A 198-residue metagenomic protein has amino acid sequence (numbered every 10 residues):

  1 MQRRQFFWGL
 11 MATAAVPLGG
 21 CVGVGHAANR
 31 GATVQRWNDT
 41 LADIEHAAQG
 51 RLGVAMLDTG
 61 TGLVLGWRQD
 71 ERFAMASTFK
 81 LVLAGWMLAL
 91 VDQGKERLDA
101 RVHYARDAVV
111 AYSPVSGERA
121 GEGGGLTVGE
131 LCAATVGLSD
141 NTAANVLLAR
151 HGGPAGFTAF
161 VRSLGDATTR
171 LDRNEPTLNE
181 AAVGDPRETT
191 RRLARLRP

Functional and structural regions predicted by a protein language model:
M1-P17: N-terminal secretory signal peptides and thylakoid transit peptides that target proteins across membranes
G25-E71: Beta-lactamase-like hydrolase cores
Q49-R51, R68-D70, T78, R97-D99 (+1 more regions): Extracytoplasmic
G62, A74-V102: Active-site SXXK
D99-V115, H151-G152, L178: Acidic helix-start/capping segments at beta-turn-to-alpha-helix junctions
V109-V146, P154, T190: Conserved catalytic neighborhood of penicillin-recognizing serine enzymes
N145-P198: Mid-domain, small-residue-enriched loop/turn segments at the edges of structured enzyme/sensor domains
